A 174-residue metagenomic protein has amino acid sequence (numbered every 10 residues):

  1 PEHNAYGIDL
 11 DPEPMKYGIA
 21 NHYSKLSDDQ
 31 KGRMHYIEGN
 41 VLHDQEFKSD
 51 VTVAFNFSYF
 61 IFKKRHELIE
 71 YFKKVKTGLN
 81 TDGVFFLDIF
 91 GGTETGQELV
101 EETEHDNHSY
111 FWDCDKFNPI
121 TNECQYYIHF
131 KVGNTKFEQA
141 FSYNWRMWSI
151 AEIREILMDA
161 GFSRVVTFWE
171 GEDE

Functional and structural regions predicted by a protein language model:
E2-D44: Class I SAM-dependent methyltransferase SAM/SAH-binding core
I8, P12-M15, Y59-F62, E70: Conserved SAM-binding loop
L42-T52: A short acidic, Gly/Pro-enriched loop at the edge of an enzyme's catalytic core that lines a small-molecule cofactor
D50-E67: A short SAM/SAH-binding and catalytic strip from SAM-dependent methyltransferases
E67-V84: A short glycine-rich, Lys/Arg-flanked "PGG" loop and its adjoining helix->strand segment in the class I
F86-I156: SAM-dependent methyltransferase
S142-N144, S163-D173: Conserved S-adenosyl-L-methionine
